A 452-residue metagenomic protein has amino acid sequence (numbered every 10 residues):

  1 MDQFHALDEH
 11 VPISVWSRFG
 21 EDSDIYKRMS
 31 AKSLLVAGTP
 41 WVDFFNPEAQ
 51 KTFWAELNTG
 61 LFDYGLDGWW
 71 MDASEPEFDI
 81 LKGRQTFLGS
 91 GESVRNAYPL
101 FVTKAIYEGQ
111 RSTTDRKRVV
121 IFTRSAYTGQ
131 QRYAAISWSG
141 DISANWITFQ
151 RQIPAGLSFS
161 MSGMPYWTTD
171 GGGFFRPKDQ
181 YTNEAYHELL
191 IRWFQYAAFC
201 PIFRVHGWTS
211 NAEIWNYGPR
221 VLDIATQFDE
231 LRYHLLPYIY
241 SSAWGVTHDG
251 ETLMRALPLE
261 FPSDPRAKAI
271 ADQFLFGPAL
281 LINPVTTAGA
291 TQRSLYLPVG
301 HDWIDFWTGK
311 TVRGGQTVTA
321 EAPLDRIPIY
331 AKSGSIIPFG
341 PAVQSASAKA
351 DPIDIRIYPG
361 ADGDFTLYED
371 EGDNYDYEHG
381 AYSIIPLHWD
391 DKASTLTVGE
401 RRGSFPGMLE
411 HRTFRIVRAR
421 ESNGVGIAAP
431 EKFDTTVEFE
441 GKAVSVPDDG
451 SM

Functional and structural regions predicted by a protein language model:
M1-R326, A331-K332: Catalytic-domain carbohydrate-binding cleft regions of carbohydrate-active enzymes
K32-L35, D305-L324, G424-M452: Solvent-exposed beta-strand/loop surfaces of large extracellular or lumenal domains
A37, K82, L88-S90, S139 (+12 more regions): Feature targets compositionally biased, intrinsically disordered low-complexity regions with long contiguous runs
F45, D67, I142, F175 (+12 more regions): Compositionally biased, intrinsically disordered low-complexity regions
P278-A279, T291, Q316, K392-S394 (+2 more regions): Beta-strand-connecting loop/turn residues
R326-E438, A443: Accessory, solvent-exposed terminal regions and/or long lumenal/extracellular loops of proteins
